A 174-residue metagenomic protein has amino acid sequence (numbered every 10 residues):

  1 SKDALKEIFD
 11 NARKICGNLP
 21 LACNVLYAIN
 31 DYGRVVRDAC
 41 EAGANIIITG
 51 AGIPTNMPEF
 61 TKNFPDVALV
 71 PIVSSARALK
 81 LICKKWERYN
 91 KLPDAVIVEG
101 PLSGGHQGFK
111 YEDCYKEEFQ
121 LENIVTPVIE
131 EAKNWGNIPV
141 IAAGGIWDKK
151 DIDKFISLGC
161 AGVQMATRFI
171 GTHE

Functional and structural regions predicted by a protein language model:
S1, A51-I53, G100-C114, W147-E174: Glycine-rich phosphate-binding active-site loops on the catalytic face of alpha/beta enzymes
S1-W135: Active-site entrance/lid segments in N-terminal catalytic domains of soluble metabolic enzymes
D94, I138-P139, A161: The start of beta-strands in P-loop NTPase/AAA+ ATPase cores
W135-G136, S157: Hydrophobic alpha-helical context, especially transmembrane and signal-peptide helices
P139-W147: Glycine-rich beta-strand-to-loop/alpha-helix junction loops that act as flexible
